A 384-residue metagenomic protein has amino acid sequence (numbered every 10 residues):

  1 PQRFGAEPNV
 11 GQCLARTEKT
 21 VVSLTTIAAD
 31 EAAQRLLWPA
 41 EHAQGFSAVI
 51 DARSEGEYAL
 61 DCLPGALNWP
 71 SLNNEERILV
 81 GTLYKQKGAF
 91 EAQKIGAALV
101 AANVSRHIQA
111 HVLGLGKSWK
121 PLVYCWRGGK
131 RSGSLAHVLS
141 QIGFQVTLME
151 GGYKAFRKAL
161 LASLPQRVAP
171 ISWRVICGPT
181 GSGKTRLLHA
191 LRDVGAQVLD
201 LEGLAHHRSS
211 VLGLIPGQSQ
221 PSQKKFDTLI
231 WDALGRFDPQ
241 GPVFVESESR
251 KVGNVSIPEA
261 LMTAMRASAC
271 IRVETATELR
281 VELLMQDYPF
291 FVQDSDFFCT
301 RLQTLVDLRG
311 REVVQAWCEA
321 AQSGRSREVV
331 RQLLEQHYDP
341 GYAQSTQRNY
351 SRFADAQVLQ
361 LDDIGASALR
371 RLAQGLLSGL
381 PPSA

Functional and structural regions predicted by a protein language model:
R3-G5, N9-P64, A92, L161-V168 (+1 more regions): Flexible, polar/low-complexity N-terminal or interdomain linker segments that lie immediately upstream of folded
E41-G116: Positively charged, proline/Ser/Thr-rich regional signature most characteristic of the Rhodanese/CDC25-like
I95-E150: Catalytic cysteine-centered active loop of the rhodanese-like fold, especially the PTP/DSP P-loop
L122, F144-K158, D200-A205: A short glycine-rich beta-strand->turn/loop micro-motif centered on a GG-aromatic cluster
R131, R174-R192: Glycine-rich phosphate-binding P-loop
A136-V138, R186-Q197: A conserved segment at the C-terminal end of the G1
A196-T263: Conserved nucleotide-sensing/catalytic segment adjacent to the nucleotide-binding pocket in NTP-handling enzymes
T263-C270, E274-A384: Conserved NTP phosphate-binding and transfer environment spanning the P-loop NTPase/kinase superfamily
